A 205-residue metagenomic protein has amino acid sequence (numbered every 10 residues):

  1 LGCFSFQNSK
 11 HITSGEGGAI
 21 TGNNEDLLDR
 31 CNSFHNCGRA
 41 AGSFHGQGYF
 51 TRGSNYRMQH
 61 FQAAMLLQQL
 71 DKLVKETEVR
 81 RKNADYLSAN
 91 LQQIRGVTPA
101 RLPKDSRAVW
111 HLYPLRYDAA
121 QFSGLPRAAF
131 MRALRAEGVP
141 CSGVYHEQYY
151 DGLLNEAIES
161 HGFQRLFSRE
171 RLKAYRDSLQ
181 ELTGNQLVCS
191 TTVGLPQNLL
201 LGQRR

Functional and structural regions predicted by a protein language model:
L1-L112: Active-site region of PLP-dependent enzymes
G22, L115-A119, Q197-L199: Short beta-strand-to-loop capping motifs
D85-S88, L125, Q148, G152-L153 (+1 more regions): Alpha-helical membrane insertion/targeting regions
Q93-I94, E137, T191: Structured helix-beta-strand junction loops
A100-D177: Conserved PLP-binding catalytic core of the aspartate aminotransferase-like
S123, S160-R205: PLP-dependent enzyme catalytic core of the Aspartate aminotransferase-like
